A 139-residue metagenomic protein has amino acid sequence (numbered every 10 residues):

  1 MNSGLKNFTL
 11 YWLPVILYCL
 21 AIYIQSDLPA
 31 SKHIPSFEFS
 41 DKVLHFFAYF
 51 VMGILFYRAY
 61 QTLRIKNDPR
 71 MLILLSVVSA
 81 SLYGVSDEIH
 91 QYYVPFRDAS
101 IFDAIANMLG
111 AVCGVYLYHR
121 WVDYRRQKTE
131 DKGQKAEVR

Functional and structural regions predicted by a protein language model:
M1-P95, I101-A104, M108-R125, T129 (+1 more regions): Bulky hydrophobic segments
